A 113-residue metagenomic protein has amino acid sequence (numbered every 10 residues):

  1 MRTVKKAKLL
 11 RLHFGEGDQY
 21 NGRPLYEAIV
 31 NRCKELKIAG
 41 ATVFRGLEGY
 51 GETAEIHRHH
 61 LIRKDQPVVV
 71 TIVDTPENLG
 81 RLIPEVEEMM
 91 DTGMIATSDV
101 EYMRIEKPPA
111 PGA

Functional and structural regions predicted by a protein language model:
M1-A113: Positively charged, small/polar-rich N-terminal and surface patches that mediate targeting and assembly and bind
